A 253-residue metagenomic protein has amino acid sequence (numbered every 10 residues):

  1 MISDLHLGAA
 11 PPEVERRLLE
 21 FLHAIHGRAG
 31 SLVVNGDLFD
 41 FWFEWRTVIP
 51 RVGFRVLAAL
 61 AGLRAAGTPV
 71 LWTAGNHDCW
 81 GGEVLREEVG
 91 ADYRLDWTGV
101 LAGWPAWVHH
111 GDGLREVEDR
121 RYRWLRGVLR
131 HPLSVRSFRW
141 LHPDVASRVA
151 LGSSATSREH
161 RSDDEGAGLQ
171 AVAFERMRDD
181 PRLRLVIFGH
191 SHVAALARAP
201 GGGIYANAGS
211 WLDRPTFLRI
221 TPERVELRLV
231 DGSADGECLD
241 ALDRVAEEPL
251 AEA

Functional and structural regions predicted by a protein language model:
M1, L32-V34, W72, W107 (+1 more regions): Residue-level marker for buried hydrophobic side chains located in beta-strands that build the well-ordered beta-sheet
M1, V34, V100-L101, R198 (+1 more regions): Generic beta-strand structural signal
L7-L101: Core catalytic region of metal-dependent phosphoesterases/phosphodiesterases, especially metallo-beta-lactamase-like
P69-W80, A173-F188, H192, D243 (+1 more regions): Short, basic/low-complexity N-terminal boundary segments at the transition from targeting/disordered tails
E88, D92-D96, P105-W107, D112-W124 (+1 more regions): Conserved beta-sheet core of the metallophosphoesterase superfamily
G111-A171: Active-site-proximal loop/helix segment associated with metal-binding centers of metalloenzymes
T221-A253: Metal-dependent phosphoesterase/phosphodiesterase active-site architecture
